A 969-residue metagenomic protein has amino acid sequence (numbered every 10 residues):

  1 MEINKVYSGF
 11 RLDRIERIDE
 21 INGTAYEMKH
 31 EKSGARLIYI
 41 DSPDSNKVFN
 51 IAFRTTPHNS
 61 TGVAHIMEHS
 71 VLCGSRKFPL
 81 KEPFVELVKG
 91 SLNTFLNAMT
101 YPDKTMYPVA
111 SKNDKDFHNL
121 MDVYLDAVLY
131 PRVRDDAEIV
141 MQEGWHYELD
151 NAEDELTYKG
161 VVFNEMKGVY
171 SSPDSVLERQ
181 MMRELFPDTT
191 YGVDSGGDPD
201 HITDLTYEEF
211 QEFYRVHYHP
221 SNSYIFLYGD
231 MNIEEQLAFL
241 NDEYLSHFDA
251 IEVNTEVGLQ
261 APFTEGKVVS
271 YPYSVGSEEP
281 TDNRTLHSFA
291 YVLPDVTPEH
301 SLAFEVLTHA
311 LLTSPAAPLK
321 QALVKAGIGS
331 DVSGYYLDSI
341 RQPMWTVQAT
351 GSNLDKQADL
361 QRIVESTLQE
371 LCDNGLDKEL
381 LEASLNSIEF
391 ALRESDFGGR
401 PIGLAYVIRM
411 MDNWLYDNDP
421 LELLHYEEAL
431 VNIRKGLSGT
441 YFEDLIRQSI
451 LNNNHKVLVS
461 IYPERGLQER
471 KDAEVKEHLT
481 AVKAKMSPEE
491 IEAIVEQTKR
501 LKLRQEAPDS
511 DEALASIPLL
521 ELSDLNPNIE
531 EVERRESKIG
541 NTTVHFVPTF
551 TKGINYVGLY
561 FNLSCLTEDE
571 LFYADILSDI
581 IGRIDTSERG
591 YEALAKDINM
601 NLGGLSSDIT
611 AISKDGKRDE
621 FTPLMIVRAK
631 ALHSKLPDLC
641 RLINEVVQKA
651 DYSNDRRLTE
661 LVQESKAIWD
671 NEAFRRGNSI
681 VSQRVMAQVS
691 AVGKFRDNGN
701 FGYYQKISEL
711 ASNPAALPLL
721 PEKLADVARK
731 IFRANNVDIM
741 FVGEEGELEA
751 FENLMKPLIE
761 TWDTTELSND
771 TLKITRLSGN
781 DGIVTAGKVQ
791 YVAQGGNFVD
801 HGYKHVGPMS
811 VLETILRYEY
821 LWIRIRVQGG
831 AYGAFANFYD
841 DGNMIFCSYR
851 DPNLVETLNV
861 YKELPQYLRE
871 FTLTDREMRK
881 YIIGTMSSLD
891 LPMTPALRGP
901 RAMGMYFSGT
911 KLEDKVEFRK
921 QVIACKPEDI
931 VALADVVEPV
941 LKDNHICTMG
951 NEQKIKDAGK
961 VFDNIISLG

Functional and structural regions predicted by a protein language model:
M1-V48: Non-catalytic terminal extensions that flank enzyme cores
D41-P43, N50-A52, F163, K167-S171 (+9 more regions): His/Glu-based metal-binding/catalytic segments typifying zinc-dependent metallopeptidases
N46-T56, E82-Y130, A137-E148, S175-D200 (+11 more regions): M16 family metallopeptidases and their MPP-like homologs
V63, M67-V71, L577: Active-site His/Glu-centered metal-binding helix of metallohydrolases
F95, Q211-R215, S274-S277, L319 (+11 more regions): Generic recognition of flexible, low-complexity loop/linker segments
N151-N222, F226-Y244, F248-V275, T281-N283 (+1 more regions): Hydrophobic, small-residue-rich alpha-helical packing segments that form membrane-like cores
K159, Q211-E243, P721-M755, K942-D943: Non-catalytic, conformational "gating/processing" segments within enzyme and secreted inhibitor domains
E212-Y214, Y224, I233-I251, N374 (+3 more regions): Extended, regular secondary-structure scaffolds
